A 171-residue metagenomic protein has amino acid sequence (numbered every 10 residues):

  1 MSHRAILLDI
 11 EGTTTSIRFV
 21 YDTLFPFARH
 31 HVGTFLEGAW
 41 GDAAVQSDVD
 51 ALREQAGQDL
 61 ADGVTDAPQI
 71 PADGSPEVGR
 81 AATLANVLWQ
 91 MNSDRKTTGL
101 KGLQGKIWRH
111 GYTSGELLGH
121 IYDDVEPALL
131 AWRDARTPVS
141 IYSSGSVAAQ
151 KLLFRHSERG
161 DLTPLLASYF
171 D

Functional and structural regions predicted by a protein language model:
M1-S2, A135: Residue-level preference for short coil/turn positions at secondary-structure junctions
S2-D22: Asp-based phosphoryl-transfer active-site loop
T13-T14, Y21, W108-R109, S146-A148: Short, solvent-exposed loop/turn segments at secondary-structure junctions
V20-L88: Conserved phosphoryl-transfer catalytic core
F25, R29, Y112, R155-E158: Hydrophobic/aromatic-lined pockets within catalytic cores
L60-D123: Metal-dependent phosphoesterase signature
G105, S114-H120, V125-S157, Y169: Substrate-recognition element of Asp-dependent hydrolases with the DxDx(T/V) motif
L162-D171: A short, structured active-site edge motif that brings together acidic residues
